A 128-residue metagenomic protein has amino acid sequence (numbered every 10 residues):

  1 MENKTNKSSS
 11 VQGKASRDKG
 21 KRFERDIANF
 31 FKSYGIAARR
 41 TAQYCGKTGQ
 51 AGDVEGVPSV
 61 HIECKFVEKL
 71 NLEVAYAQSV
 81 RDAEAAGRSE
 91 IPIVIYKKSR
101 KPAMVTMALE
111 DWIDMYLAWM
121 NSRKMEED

Functional and structural regions predicted by a protein language model:
M1-D128: Catalytic phosphate/metal-binding cores of nucleic-acid and nucleotide-processing enzymes, i.e., regions that mediate
